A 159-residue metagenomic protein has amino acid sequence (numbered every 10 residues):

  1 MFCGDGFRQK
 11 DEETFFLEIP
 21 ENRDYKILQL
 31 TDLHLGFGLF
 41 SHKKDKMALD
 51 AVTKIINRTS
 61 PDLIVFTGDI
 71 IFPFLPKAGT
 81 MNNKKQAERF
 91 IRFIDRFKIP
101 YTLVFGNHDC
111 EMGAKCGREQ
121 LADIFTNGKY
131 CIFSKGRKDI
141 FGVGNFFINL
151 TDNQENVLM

Functional and structural regions predicted by a protein language model:
F2-F15, K85-M159: Extended active-site neighborhood of metal-dependent phosphoesterases/phosphodiesterases
F2-K84, R89: N-terminal active-site segment of His-dependent metallophosphoesterases
